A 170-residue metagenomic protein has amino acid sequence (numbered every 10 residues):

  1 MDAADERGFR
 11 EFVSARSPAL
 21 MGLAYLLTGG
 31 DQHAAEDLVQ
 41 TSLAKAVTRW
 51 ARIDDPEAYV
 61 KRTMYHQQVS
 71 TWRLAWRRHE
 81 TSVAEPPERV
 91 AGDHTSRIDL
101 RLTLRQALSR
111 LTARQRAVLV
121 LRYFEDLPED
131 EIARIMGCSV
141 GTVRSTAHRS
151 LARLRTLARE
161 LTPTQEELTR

Functional and structural regions predicted by a protein language model:
D2-E11, M21-T41, R49-D54: Short, charged helix-capping/linker segments at alpha-helix termini
F9-E11, T103-T112: Short amphipathic alpha-helical boundary/capping segments
L20, A24, A35-A46, T63 (+3 more regions): Short, small-hydrophobic-rich alpha-helical interface motif
T48, D55, R62-V83, S96-R97 (+2 more regions): Arg/Lys-rich amphipathic alpha helix in sigma70-family domain 2
S70, R77-R101, R105-L108, P128 (+1 more regions): Internal acidic/polar
S109, A113, E125-T142: Helix-turn-helix DNA-binding module
V118-R122: A short pre-motif secondary-structure segment
M136-E160: DNA-recognition helix of helix-turn-helix
